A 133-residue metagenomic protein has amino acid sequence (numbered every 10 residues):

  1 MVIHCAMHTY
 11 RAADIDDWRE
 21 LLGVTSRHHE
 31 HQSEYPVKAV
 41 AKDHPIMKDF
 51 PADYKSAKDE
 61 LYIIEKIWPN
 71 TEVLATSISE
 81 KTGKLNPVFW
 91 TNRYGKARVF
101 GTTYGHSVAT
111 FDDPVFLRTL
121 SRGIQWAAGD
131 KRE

Functional and structural regions predicted by a protein language model:
M1-A12, K96: Short alpha-beta junction capping motif
V2, A12-I15, D43-M47, D113 (+1 more regions): Short, structured coil/loop segments at alpha-helix boundaries
V2-H4, A75, G101: Hydrophobic residues in well-ordered beta-strands that form the structural core
A6-Y10, A52-D53, S79-K81, H106-A109: Solvent-exposed loop/turn segments at secondary-structure junctions within structured extracellular/periplasmic domains
R11, I15, Q32, A39-D43 (+1 more regions): A structural signal for well-ordered alpha-helical scaffolds and beta->alpha junctions
A12-E30: Catalytic core of DAGKc-family lipid kinases
D17, L22, E80-L85, R93-E133: Extracellular ligand-binding/catalytic regions of CAZymes and related secreted enzymes and adhesion modules
V24-K96: Catalytic beta-strand/loop cores that center a nucleophilic Ser/Cys/Thr and support acyl-enzyme chemistry
